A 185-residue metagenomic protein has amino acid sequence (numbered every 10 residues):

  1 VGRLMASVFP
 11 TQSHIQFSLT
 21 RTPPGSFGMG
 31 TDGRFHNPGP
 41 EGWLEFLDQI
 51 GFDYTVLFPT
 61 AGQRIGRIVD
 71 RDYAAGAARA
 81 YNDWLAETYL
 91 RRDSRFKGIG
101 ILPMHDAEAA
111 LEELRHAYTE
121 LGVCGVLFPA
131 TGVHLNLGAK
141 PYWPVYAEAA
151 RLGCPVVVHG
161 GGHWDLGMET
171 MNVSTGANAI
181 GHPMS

Functional and structural regions predicted by a protein language model:
V1-S185: Helix-coil boundary/capping segments in enzymes
